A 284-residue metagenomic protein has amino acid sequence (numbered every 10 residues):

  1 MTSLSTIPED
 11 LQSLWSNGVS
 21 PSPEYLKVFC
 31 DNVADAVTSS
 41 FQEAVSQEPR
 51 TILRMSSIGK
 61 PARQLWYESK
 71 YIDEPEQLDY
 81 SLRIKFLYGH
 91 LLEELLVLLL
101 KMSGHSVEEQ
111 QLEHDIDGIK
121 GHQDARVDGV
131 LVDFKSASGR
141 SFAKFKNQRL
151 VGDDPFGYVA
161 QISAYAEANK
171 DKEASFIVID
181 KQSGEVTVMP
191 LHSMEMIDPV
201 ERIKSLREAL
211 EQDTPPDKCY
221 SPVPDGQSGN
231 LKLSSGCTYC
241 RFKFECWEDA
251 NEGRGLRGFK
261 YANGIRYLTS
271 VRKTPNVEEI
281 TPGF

Functional and structural regions predicted by a protein language model:
M1-L131, S138-F145, R149-G152: Metal-dependent nuclease catalytic cores that hydrolyze phosphodiester bonds in DNA/RNA, characterized by
K60, E94, A160-S163, S234-S235: Non-catalytic, well-ordered alpha-helical scaffold segments
E68-S69, K135, I179, K243: Structured loops at beta-to-helix junctions and adjacent beta-edge loops in soluble globular domains
H105-T214: Mg2+/Mn2+-dependent nuclease catalytic core
A164, A168-F284: Metal-dependent nuclease catalytic regions and adjoining charged, substrate-binding loops involved in nucleic-acid end
